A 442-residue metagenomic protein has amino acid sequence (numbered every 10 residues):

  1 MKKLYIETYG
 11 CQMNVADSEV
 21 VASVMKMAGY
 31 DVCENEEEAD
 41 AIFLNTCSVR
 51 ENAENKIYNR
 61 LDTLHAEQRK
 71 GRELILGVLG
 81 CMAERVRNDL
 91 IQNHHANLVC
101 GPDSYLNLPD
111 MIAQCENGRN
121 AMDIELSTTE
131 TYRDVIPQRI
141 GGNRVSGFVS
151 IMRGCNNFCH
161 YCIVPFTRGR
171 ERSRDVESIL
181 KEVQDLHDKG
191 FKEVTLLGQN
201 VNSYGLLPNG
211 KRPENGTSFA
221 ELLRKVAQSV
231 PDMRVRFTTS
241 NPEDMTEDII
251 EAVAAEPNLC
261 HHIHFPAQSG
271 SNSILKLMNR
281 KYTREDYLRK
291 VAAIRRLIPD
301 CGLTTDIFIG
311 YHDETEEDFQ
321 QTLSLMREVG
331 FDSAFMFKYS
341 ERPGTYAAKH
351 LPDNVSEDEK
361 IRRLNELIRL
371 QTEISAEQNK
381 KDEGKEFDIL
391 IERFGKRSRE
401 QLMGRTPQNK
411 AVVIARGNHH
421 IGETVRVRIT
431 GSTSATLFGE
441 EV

Functional and structural regions predicted by a protein language model:
M1-Y204, N215-S218, D248, V253 (+7 more regions): Proteins enriched for Cys/Gly/acidic motifs involved in redox and nucleic-acid/cofactor modification
F158, C162-G169, R234-E243, S269-R280 (+3 more regions): Conserved strand-turn element in the central/C-terminal portion of the radical SAM core barrel that lines
C159, I179, L196, F237 (+7 more regions): Conserved, mostly hydrophobic/aromatic
P208-K211, I250, D313-Q321, H350: Short glycine/threonine-rich loop-to-helix capping motif typified by GTGT followed within a few residues by an Asp-Pro
G216, A220, Q228-R234, T246-T305: Radical SAM/AdoMet-radical enzyme domain recognition
E314, G330-F331: Contiguous mid-protein beta-loop-alpha structural module that forms a pocket-lining wall or clamp of enzyme active
A347-V442: Terminal RNA-binding accessory module
